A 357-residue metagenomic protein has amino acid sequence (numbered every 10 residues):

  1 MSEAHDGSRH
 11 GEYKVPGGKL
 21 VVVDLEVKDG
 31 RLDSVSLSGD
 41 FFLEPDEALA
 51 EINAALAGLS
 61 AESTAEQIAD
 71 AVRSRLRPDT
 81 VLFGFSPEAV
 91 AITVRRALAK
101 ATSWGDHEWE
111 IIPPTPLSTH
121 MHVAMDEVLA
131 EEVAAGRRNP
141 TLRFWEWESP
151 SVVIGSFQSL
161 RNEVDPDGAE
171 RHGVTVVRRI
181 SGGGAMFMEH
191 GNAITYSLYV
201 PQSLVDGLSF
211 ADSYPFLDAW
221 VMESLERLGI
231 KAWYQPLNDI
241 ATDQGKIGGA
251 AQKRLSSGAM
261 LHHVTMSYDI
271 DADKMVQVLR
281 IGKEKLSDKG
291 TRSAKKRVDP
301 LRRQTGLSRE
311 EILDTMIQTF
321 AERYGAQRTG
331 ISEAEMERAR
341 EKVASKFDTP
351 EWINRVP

Functional and structural regions predicted by a protein language model:
M1, E62-T93, A99, D212-A232 (+1 more regions): Long, positively charged amphipathic alpha-helical accessory segments at protein N-termini or as interdomain linkers
M1-R31, Y234-A241, I247-A250, E337-P357: Structured beta-strand/loop patches that form or line metal/cofactor-binding pockets in enzymes
G17-K100, L301: Active-site- and interface-proximal helix/loop "cap" or "latch" segments in soluble metabolic and energy-transducing
E26-L32, E148, H190, D243-Q244 (+2 more regions): Short acidic-glycine loop/turn motifs at beta-strand connectors
G39-L43, V200-D206, A272, Q304-L307: A generic structural motif
R96-L208: N-terminal lobe of the biotin/lipoate ligase/transferase fold
A193-I240: Contiguous, small/hydrophobic- and glycine-enriched helical/loop subdomains that border and often "cap" functional
